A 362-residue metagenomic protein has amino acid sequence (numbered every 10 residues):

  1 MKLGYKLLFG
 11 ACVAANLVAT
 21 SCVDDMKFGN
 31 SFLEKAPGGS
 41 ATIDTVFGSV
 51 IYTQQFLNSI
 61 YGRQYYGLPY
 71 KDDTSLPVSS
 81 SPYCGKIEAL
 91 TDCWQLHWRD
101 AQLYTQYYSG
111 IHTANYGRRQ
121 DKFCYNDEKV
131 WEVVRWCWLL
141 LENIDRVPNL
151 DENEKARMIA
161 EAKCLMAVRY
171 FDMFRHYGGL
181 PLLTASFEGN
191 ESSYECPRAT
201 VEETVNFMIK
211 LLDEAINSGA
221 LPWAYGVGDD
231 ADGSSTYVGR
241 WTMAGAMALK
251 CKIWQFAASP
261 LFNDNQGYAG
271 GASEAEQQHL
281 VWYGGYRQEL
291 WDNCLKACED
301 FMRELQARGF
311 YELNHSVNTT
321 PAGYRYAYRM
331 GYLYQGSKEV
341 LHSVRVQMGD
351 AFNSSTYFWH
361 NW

Functional and structural regions predicted by a protein language model:
M1-L8: Bacterial N-terminal signal peptides that target proteins for export
G10-N16: Bacterial N-terminal signal peptides
V18-S21: C-terminal motif of bacterial Sec signal peptides marking the signal peptidase cleavage site
V23-Q102, L180, D213-E214, R240-M247 (+1 more regions): An aromatic- and glycine-enriched ligand-binding surface/loop that stacks and positions planar moieties
T42-D72, Q95-Y177, S192-G233, V238: Conserved, well-structured interaction surfaces
Y177-L183: Short, flexible active-site-proximal loops enriched in glycine and acidic residues
S186-N190: Short edge-strand/loop segments of extracellular domains
E191-E203, Y286-L290, L295-A297: Structural transition elements
